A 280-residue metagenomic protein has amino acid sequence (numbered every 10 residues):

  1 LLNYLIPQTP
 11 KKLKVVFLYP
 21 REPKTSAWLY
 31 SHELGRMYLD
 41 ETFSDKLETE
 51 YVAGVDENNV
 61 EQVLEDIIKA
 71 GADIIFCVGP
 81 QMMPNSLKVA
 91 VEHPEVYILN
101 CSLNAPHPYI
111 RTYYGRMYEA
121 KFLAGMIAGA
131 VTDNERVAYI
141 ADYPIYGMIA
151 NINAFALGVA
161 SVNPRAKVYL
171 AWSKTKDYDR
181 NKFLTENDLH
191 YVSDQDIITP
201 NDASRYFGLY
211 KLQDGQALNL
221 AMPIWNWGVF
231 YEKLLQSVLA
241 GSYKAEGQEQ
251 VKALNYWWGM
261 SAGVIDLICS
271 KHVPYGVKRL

Functional and structural regions predicted by a protein language model:
L2-L280: A residue-level marker of the well-folded mature domains of exported/periplasmic proteins
